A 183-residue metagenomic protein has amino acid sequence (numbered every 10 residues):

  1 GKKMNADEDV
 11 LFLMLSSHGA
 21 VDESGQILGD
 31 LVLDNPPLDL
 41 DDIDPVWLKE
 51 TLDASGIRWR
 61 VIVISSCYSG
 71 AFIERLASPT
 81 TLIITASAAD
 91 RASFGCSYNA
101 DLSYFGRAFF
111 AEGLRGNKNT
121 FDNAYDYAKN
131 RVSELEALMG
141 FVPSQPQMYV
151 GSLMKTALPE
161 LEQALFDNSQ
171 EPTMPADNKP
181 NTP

Functional and structural regions predicted by a protein language model:
G1-D7, D22-E23, T51-G56, I73-R75 (+1 more regions): Surface-exposed acidic, glycine-flexible loop patches that form ligand/cofactor-binding and adhesion interfaces
G1-D9, A100, Q163-P183: Boundary/activation segment at the start of structured domains
G1-E8, E136-M139, M148, T156: Functional beta-strand-loop-alpha-helix junction segments that form "active/interaction loops" within catalytic
M4, S17-A54: A short, glycine/acidic-enriched catalytic loop
A6-V10, L28, I57-W59: A general structural motif
L13-H18, I84-S87: Short loop/turn segments at strand-loop or loop-helix junctions that form parts of catalytic or ligand-binding pockets
E23, A92-F94, T173-P175: Short, solvent-exposed loop/turn elements at domain surfaces
R60-S152: Active-site-proximal C-terminal subdomain of hydrolase catalytic domains
